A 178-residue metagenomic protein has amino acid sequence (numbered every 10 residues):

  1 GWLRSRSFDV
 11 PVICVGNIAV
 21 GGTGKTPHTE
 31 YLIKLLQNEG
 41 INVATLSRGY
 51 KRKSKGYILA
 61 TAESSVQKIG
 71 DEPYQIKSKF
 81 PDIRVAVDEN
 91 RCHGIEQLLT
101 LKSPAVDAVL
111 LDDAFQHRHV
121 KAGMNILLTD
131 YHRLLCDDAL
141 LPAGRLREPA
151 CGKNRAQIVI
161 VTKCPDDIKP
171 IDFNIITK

Functional and structural regions predicted by a protein language model:
G1-S5, F173-K178: Short intrinsically disordered, low-complexity coil segments enriched in acidic
W2-A62: Walker A (P-loop) phosphate-binding motif
G49-K79, I83-T177: Phosphate/Mg2+-binding loops and adjacent switch elements in nucleotide/diphosphate-handling enzyme cores
